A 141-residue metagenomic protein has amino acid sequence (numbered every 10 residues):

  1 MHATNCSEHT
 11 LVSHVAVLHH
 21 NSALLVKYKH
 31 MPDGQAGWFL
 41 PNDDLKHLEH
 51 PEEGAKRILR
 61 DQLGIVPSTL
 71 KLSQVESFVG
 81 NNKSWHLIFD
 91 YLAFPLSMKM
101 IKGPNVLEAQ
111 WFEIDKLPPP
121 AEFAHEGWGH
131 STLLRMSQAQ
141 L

Functional and structural regions predicted by a protein language model:
M1-L24, D44, V75: Conserved N-terminal beta-strand and adjoining loop/helix that marks the start of the Nudix/MutT-like hydrolase domain
T10, L18, L40, P67 (+1 more regions): Short connector loops at helix/strand junctions that flank enzyme active sites, especially segments positioning acidic
V15, L72, Y91-A93: A structural signal for short, well-ordered beta-strand segments
H19-D61: Conserved Nudix-box catalytic region and its N-terminal flanking loop in Nudix hydrolases and closely related
P32-G37, P104-L141: Nudix hydrolase/Nudix homology domain
I65-Q74: A short coil-to-beta-strand element that immediately follows conserved catalytic motifs
E76-M100: Active-site-adjacent beta-strand/loop module that shapes the phosphate/pyrophosphate-binding cleft
